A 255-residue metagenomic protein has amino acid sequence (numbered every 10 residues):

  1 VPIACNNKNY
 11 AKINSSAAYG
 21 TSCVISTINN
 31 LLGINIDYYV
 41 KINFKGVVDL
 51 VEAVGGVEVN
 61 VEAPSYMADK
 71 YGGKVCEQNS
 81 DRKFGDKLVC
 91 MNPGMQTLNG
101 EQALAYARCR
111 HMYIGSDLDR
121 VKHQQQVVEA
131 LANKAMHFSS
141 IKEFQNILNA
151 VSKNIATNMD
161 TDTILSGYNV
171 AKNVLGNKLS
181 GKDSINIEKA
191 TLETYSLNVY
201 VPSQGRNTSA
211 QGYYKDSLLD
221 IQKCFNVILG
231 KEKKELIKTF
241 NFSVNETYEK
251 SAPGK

Functional and structural regions predicted by a protein language model:
V1-K255: Non-catalytic, solvent-exposed segments at the cell envelope interface
